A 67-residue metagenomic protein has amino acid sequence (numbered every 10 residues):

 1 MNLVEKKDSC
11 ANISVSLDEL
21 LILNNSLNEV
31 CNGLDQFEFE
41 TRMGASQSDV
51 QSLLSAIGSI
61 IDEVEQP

Functional and structural regions predicted by a protein language model:
M1-P67: Positively charged, low-complexity terminal tracts and the immediately adjacent first secondary-structure elements
